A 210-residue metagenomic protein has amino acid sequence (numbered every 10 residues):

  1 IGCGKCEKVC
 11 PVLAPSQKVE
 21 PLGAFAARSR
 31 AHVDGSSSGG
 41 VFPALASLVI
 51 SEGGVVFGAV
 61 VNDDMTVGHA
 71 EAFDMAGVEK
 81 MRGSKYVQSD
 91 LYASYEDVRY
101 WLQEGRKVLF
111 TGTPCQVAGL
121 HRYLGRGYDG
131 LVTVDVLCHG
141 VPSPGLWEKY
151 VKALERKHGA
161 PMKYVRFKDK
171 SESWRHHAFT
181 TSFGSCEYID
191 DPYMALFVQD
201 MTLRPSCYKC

Functional and structural regions predicted by a protein language model:
G2-C6, L203: Short metal-coordination and nucleic-acid-contact micro-motifs, chiefly zinc-binding Cys/His arrays
P11, P15-C210: Iron-sulfur-associated redox domains of electron-transfer enzymes in respiratory and anaerobic energy metabolism
